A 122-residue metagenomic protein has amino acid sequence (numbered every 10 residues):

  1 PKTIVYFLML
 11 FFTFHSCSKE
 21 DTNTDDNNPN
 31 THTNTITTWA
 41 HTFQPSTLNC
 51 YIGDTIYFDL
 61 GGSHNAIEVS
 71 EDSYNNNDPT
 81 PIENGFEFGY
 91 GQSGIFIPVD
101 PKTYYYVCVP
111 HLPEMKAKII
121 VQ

Functional and structural regions predicted by a protein language model:
P1-F7: Sec-dependent signal peptide recognition, specifically the positively charged N-region followed immediately by
F7-M9, D59: Acidic/proline-rich low-complexity IDRs
L10-F11, P101: Residue-level signal for mature regions of secreted extracellular proteins and peptides
T13-S16: C-terminal motif of bacterial Sec signal peptides marking the signal peptidase cleavage site
S18-Q122: Extracytoplasmic copper-binding redox domains, predominantly the cupredoxin/blue-copper superfamily
